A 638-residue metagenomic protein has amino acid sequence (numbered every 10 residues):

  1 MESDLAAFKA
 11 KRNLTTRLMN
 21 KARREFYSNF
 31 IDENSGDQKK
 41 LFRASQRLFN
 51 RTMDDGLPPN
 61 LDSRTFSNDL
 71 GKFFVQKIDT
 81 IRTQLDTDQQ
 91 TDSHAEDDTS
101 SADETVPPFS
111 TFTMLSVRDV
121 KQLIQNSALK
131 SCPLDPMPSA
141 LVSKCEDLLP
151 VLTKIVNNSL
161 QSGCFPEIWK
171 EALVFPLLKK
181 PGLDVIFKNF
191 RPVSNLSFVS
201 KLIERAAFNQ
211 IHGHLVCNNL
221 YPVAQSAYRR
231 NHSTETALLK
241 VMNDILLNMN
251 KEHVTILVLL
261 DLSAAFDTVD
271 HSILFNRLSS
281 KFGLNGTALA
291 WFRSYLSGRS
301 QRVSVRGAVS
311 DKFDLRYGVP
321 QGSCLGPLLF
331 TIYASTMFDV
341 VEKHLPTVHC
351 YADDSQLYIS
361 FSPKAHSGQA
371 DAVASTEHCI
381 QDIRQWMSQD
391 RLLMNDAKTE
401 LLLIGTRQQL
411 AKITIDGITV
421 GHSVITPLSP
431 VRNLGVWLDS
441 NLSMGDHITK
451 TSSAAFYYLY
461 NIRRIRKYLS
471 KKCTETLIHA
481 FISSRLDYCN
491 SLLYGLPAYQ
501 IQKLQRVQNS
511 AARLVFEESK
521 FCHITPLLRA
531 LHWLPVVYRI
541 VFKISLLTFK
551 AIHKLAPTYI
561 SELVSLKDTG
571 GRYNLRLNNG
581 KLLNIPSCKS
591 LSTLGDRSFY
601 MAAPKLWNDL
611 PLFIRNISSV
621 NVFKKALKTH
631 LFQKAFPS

Functional and structural regions predicted by a protein language model:
M1-Q76, T80, T113-N157, G163-C164 (+5 more regions): Short, charged alpha-helical motifs in flexible N/C-terminal segments and linkers
K40-K188, S194, F198, L202 (+7 more regions): Surface-exposed loop/turn segments and immediately adjacent short secondary-structure elements within folded domains
F74, V106, S110-P320, I359 (+1 more regions): Conserved pre-catalytic core of RNA-dependent polymerases
P133, E171-V174, R191, Q225 (+9 more regions): Catalytic palm active-site di-aspartate
A207-Q225, N250, P327-H366, S470: Active-site palm subdomain of RNA-directed nucleic acid polymerases
A264-F282, Q356-R384, G495: Catalytic palm subdomain of template-directed nucleic-acid polymerases, centered on the conserved carboxylate motif
H378, Q385, L393-P430: Short, conserved micro-motifs composed of acidic
H422-L492: Basic, alpha-helical interaction scaffolds
